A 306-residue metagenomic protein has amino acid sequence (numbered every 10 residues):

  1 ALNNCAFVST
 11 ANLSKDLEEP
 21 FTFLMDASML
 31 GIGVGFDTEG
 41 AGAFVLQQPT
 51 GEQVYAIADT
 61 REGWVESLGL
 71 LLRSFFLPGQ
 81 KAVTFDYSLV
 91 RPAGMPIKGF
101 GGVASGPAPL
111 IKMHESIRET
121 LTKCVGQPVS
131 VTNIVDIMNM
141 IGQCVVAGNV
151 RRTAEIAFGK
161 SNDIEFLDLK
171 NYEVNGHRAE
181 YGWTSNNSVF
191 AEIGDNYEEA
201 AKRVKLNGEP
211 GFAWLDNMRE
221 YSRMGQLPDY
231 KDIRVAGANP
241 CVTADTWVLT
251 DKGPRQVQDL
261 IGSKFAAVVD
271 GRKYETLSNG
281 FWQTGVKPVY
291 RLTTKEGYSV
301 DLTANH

Functional and structural regions predicted by a protein language model:
A1-L249, V257-I261, D301: Extended catalytic cores of very large enzyme megasubunits
V242-H306: HINT superfamily self-processing domains
